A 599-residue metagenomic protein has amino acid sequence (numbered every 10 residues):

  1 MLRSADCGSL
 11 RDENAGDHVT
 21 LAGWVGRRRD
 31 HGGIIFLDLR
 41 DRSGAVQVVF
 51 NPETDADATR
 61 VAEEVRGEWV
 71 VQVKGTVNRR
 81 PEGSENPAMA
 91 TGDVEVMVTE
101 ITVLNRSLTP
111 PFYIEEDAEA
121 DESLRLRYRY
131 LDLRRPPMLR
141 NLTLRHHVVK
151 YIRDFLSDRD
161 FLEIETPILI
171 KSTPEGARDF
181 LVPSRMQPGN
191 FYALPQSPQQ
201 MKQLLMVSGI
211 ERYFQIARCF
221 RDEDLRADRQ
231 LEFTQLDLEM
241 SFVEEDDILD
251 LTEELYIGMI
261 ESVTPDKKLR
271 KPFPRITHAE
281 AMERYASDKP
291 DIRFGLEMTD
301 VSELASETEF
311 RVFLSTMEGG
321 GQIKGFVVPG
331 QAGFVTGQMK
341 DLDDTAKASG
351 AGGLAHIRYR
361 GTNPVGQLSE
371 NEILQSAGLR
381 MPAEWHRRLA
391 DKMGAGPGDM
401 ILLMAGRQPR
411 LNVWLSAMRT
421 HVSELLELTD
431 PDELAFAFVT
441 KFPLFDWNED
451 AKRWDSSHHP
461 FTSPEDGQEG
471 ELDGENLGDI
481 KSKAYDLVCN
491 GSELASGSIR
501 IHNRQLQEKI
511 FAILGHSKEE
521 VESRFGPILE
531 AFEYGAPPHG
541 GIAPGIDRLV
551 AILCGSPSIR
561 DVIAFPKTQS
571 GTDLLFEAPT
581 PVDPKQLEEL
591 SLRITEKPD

Functional and structural regions predicted by a protein language model:
M1-D599: Class II aminoacyl-tRNA synthetase catalytic cores and aaRS-like
